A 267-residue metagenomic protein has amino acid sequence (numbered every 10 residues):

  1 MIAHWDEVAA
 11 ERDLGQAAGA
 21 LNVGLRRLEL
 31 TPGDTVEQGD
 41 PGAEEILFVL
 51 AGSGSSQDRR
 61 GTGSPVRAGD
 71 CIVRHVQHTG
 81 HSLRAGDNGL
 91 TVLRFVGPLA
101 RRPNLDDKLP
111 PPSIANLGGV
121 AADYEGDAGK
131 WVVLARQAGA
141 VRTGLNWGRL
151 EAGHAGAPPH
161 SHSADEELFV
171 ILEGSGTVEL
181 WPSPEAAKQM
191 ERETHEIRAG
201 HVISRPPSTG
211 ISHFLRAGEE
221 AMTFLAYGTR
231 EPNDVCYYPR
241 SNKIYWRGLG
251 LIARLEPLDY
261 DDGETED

Functional and structural regions predicted by a protein language model:
M1-G24, A100-G144, A152, Y237-D267: A short, N-terminal "cap"/entry segment at the start of jelly-roll beta-barrel domains of the cupin/DSBH fold
R26-P41, N146-H162, G210: Conserved short histidine dyad/triad with adjacent acidic residue
E29, F48, T62-P65, R149 (+2 more regions): Residue-level "contact hotspot" at macromolecular interaction interfaces
E37-Q38, S56-Q57, R74, G80-D87 (+5 more regions): Short beta-strand His + acidic residue motifs that chelate non-heme Fe in jelly-roll/DSBH and cupin folds
A43-R59, A164-E166, V170-T177, W181-P184: Glycine- and acidic-residue-biased ligand/ion/polar-headgroup-sensing regions
R60-H78, P182-P207: Short acidic-glycine-tyrosine-enriched beta hairpin
V73, D87-R102, S204, F214 (+1 more regions): A short hydrophobic beta-strand segment most commonly corresponding to one strand of the jelly-roll/cupin
